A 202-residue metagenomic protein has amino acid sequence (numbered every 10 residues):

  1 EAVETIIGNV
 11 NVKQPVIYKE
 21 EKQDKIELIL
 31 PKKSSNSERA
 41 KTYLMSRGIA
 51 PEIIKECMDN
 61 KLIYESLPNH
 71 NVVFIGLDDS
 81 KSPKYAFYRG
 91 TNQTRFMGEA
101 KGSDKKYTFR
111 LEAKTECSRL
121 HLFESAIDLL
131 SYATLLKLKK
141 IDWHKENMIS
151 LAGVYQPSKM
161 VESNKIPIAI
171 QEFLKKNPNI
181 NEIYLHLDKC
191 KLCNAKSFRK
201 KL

Functional and structural regions predicted by a protein language model:
E1-T5, N60-L62: Short, small/acidic-rich helices and loops at N termini and domain boundaries of DNA replication/processing enzymes
I7-V10: Non-catalytic accessory segments adjacent to catalytic cores
V12-K105, R110, K114: Basic, glycine-enriched DNA-binding surface that flanks or lies within the catalytic cores of DNA
L67-K175: Phosphate-handling DNA/RNA-contact segment within nucleic-acid enzymes
L122, N181-C193: Acidic beta-strand-to-loop metal/phosphate-binding motif
S158-M160, L192-S197: Short active-site-adjacent structural elements
F173, N194-L202: Short, aromatic/basic amphipathic alpha-helical patches
